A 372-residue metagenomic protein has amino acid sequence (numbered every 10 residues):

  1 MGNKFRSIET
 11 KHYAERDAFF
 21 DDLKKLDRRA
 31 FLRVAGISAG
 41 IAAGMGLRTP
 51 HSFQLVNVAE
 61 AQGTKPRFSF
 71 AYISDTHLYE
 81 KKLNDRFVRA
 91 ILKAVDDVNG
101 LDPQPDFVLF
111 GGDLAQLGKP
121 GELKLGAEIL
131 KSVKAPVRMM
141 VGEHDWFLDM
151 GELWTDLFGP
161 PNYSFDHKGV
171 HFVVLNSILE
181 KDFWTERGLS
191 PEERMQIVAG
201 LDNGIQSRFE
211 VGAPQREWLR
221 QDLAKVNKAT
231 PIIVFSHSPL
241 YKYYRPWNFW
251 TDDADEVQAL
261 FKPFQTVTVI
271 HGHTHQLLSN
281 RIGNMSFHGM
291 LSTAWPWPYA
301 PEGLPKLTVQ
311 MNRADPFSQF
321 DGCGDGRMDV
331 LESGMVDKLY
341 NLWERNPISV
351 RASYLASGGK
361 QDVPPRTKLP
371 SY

Functional and structural regions predicted by a protein language model:
M1-A30, F53: N-terminal secretory signal peptides
L26-R48, S52: N-terminal export leaders
L47-N84: C-terminal segment of N-terminal export signals and the immediately downstream linker at the start of the mature
Q62, K119-P231, D253-T268, N280-G283 (+2 more regions): Extended active-site neighborhood of metal-dependent phosphoesterases/phosphodiesterases
I73-S74, V108-G112, V137-E143, I233-S236 (+2 more regions): Active-site neighborhood of phospho(di)ester-bond hydrolases with catalytic His/Asp-centered motifs
S177, F235-L240, G272-T274, Y340-L342: Short, well-ordered beta-to-alpha junction loops that form the rim of enzyme active sites and present histidine/acidic
V226-K242: Short acidic, glycine-rich surface-loop motifs adjacent to enzyme active sites
V309-Y372: A short C-terminal boundary segment appended to hydrolase-like catalytic domains
